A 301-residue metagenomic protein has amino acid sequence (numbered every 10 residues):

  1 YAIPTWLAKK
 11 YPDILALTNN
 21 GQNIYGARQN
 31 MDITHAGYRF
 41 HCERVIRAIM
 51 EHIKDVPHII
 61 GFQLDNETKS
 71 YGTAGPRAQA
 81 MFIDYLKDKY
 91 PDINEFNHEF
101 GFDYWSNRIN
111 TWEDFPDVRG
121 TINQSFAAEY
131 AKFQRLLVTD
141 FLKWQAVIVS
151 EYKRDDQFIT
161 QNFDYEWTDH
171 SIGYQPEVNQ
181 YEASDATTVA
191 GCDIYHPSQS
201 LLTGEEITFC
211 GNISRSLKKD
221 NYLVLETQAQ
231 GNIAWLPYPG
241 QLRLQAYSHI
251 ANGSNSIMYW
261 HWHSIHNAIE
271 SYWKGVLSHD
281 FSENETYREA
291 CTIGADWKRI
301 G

Functional and structural regions predicted by a protein language model:
Y1-A2, G61-L64, T160, I257-W260: Short beta-strand segments at enzyme active-site cores
P4, G75-Q79, I83, N284-Y287 (+1 more regions): Residue-level signal for threonine
W6-A8: Intrinsically disordered, non-coiled, low-complexity regulatory regions enriched in serine, threonine and proline
Y11-V189, D193-S200, G204-I207: Polysaccharide-binding and catalytic clefts of secreted carbohydrate-active enzymes
T68, F115, K143, D155-D156 (+1 more regions): Carbohydrate-binding surfaces of carbohydrate-active enzymes
